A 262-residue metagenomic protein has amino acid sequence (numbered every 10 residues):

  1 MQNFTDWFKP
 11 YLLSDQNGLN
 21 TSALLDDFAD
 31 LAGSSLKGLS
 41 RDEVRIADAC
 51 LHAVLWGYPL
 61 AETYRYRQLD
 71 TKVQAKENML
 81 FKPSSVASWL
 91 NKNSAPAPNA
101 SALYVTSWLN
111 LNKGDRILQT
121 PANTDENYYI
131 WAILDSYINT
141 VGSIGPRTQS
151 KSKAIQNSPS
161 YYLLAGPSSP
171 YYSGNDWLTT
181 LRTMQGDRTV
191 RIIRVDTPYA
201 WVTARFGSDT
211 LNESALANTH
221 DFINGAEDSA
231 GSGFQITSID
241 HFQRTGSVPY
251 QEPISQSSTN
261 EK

Functional and structural regions predicted by a protein language model:
Q2-K262: A compositional/structural signature for long, glycine/proline-rich flexible linkers and loops on extracytoplasmic
